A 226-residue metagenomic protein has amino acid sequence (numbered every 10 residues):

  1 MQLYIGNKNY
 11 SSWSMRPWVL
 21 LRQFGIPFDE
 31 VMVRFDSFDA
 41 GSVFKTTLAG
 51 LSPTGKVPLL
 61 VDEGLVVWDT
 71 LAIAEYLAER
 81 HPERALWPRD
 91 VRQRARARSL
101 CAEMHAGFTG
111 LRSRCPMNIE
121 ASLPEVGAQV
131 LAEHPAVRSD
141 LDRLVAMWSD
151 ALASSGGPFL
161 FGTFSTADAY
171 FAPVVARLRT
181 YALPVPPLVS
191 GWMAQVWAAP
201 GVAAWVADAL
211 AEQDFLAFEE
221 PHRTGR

Functional and structural regions predicted by a protein language model:
M1-Q129: GST-like domain detector, emphasizing the conserved glutathione-binding G-site in the N-terminal thioredoxin-like
M1-Y4, L59, L160, R177-L178 (+1 more regions): A short, structure-level motif marking secondary-structure boundaries and short turns
E30, P187, W205-V206: A generic structural-conservation signal
R34-F35, W192, L210: Conserved beta-strand edge residues that scaffold enzyme active sites
A78, V174-V175, V206: Active-site-flanking alpha-helical
M104, F108-A198: GST-like fold's C-terminal all-alpha helical module
A209-R226: Acidic/histidine-enriched, glycine/proline-rich intrinsically disordered or flexible terminal extensions
